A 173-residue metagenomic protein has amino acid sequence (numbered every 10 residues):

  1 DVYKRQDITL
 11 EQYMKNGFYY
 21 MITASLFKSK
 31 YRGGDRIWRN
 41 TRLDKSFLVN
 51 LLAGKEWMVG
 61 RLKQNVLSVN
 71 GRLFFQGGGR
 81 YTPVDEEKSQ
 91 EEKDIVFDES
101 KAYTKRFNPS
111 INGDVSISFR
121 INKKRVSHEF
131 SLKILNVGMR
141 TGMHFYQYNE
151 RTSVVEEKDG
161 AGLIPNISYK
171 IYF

Functional and structural regions predicted by a protein language model:
D1, I37-S46, K105-P109, V154-A161: Replace "Gram-negative outer membrane beta-barrel proteins" with "bacterial and organellar outer membrane beta-barrel
D1-G77: Gram-negative outer-membrane beta-barrel transporters
D1-K4, R32-R36, I95-Y103, N149-S153: Extracytoplasmic loops and strand-loop junctions of Gram-negative outer membrane beta-barrel proteins
Y20, L73-D94, N108-N112, F119-F173: C-terminal beta-signal and adjacent terminal beta-strands/loops of Gram-negative outer-membrane beta-barrel proteins
N50-W57, D114-F119, K170: Short, well-ordered amphipathic alpha-helices
L62-K63, K93-I95: Low-complexity, polar-biased intrinsically disordered regions enriched in Pro/Ser/Thr/Gly
S100-F107, S118: Short, glycine/charged-rich beta-strand-loop motifs at protein surfaces that mediate ligand recognition and catalysis
